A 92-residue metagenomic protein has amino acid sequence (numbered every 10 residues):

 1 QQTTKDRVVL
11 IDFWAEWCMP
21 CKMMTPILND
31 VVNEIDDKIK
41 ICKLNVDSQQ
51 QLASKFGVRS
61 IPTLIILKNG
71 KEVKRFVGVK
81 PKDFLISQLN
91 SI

Functional and structural regions predicted by a protein language model:
T4-E16: Short active-site neighborhood of thiol/selenol oxidoreductases, capturing the structured segment around
K5-V8, T25-L44: Conserved helix-turn-beta segment immediately C-terminal to the redox Cys motif in thioredoxin-like folds
F13-I27: Conserved redox-active cysteine motifs that mediate thiol-disulfide chemistry, especially di-cysteine Cys-X(1-2)-Cys
A15, V46-S48: Short, glycine/acidic-enriched loop or turn micro-motifs at the edges of active sites
Q49-L52, D83: Short loop/turn elements that flank and shape the SAM/SAH-binding pocket of Class I
Q50, F56-I65: Structural micro-motif
S60, I66-I92: Non-catalytic, surface beta->alpha helical segment in thiol-disulfide oxidoreductase systems
